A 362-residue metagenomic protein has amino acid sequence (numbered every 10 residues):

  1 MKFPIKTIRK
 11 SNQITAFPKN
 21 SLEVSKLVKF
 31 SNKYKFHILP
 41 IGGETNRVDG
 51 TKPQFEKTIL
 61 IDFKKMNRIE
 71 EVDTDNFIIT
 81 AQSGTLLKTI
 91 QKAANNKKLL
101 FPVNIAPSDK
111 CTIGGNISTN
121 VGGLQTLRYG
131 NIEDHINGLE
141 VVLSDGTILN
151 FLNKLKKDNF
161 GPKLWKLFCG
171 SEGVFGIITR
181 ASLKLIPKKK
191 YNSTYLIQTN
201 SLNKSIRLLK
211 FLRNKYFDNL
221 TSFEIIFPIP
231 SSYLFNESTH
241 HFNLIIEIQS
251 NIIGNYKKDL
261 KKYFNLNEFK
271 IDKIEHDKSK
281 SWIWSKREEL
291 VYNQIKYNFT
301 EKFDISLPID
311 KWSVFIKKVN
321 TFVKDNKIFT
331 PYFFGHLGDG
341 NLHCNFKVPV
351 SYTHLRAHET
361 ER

Functional and structural regions predicted by a protein language model:
M1, P187, S193, Q198 (+1 more regions): C-terminal substrate-recognition/cap domain of FAD-linked oxidoreductases
M1-K29, N46-F77, A106, P228-L234 (+2 more regions): N-terminal flexible segment immediately upstream of the FAD-binding catalytic core in FAD-dependent oxidoreductases
K26-F30, A93, F211, Y263: Alpha-helical scaffold elements within enzyme catalytic domains, especially in hydrolases
R47-D49, I59-D62, V174-R180, E247 (+2 more regions): Short, acidic (Asp/Glu-rich) active-site segment that either coordinates a divalent metal cofactor
R68-E224: FAD-binding subdomain of flavoenzyme oxidoreductases
H354-R362: Single conserved hydrophobic/aromatic residue that forms the stacking wall/gate of nucleotide- or nucleobase-binding
